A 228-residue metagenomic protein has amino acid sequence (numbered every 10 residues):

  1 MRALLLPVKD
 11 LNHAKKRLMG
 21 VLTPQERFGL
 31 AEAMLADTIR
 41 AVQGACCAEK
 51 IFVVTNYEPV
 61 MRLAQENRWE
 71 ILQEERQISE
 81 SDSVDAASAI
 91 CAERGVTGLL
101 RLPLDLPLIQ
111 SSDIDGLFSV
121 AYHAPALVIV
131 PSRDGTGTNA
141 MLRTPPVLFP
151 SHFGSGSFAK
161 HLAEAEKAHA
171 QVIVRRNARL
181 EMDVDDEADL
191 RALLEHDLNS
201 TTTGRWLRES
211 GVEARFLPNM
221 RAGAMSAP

Functional and structural regions predicted by a protein language model:
M1-L18: N-terminal nucleotide-binding beta1-loop-alpha1 segment
A31-C47: A short, N-terminal amphipathic alpha-helix
A48-E70: Acidic donor-binding segment of Leloir-type glycosyltransferases
Q65-L99, S157: Short phosphate-binding loop-to-helix
P103-P107: The conserved acidic donor/metal-binding loop of glycosyltransferases
I109-G135: Conserved donor-nucleotide/metal-binding helix-loop-beta segment in metal-dependent transferases, i.e., the alpha-helix
R143-A165: Short, glycine-/small-residue-rich phosphate/pyrophosphate-handling segment
A163-P228: Conserved alpha/beta core of the MobA/IspD/sugar-nucleotide pyrophosphorylase nucleotidyltransferase superfamily
